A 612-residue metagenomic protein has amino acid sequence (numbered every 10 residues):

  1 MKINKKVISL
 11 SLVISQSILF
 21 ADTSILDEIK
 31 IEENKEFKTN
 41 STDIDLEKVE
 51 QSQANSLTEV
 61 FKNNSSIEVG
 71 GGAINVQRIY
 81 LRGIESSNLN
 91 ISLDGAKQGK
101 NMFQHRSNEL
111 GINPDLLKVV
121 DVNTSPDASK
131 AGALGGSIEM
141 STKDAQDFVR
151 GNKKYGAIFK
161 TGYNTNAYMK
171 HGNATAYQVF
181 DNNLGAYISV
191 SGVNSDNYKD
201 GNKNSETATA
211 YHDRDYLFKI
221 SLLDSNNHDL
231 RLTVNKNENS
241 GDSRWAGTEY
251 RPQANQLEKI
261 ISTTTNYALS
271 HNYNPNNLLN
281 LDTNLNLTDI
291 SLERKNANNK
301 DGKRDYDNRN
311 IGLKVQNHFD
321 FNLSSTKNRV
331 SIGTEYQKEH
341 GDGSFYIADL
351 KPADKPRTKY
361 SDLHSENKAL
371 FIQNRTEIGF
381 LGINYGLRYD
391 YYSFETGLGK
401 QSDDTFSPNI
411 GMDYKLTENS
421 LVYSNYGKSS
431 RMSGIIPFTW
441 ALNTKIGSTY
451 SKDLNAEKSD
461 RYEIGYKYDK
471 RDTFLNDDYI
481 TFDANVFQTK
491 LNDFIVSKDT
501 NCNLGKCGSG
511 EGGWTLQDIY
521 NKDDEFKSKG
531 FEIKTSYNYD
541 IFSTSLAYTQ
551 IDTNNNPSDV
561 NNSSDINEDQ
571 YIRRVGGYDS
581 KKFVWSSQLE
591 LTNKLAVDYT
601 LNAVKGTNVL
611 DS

Functional and structural regions predicted by a protein language model:
I25-T58, R78: N-terminal periplasmic "start-of-domain" segments of outer-membrane beta-barrel proteins
K97-S125: Short acidic/polar hinge/loop motifs at secondary-structure boundaries that mediate gating or recognition
P114-I158: A beta-strand signature from Gram-negative outer-membrane beta-barrel systems, especially the internal plug domain
E139, Q146, K154, A174-S262 (+1 more regions): Periplasmic-side early beta-strands and strand-to-turn transitions of outer-membrane beta-barrels
T161, N280-N296, L421-Y423, N455-N521 (+3 more regions): Membrane-embedded beta-barrel scaffold of Gram-negative outer-membrane proteins
K203, T207-T209, N227-N276, D289-N310 (+3 more regions): Flexible loop and strand-edge segments within Gram-negative outer membrane beta-barrel domains
L222-S225, K327-S331, E335, S361-T489 (+1 more regions): Structural signature of Gram-negative outer-membrane beta-barrels, strongest in the C-terminal barrel of TonB-dependent
E377-I383, Y479-K490, G512-D611: Gram-negative outer-membrane beta-barrel transporters
